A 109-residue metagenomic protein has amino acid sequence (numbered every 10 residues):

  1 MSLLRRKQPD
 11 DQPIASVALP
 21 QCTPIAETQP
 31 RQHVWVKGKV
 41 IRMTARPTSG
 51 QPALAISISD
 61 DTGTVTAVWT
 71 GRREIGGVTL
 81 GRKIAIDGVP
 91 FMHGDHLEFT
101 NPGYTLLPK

Functional and structural regions predicted by a protein language model:
M1-K37, I41-S49, M92, L97-K109: OB/S1-fold single-stranded nucleic-acid-binding modules and their adjacent gly/ser/pro-rich low-complexity linkers
Q29, R72-D87: Short nucleic-acid-contacting surface segments enriched for D/E, G, S/T with interspersed K/R
V34-V36, L54, I84: Hydrophobic core residues within well-ordered beta-strands of beta-rich domains
K37-I41, S57-S59, D87-V89: Residue-level recognition of well-ordered beta-strand positions that form the cores of beta-sheet-rich folds across
M43, P47-A67: OB-fold (S1/OB) nucleic-acid-binding surfaces
G63-V65, R72-E74, F91: A short acidic, glycine/proline-enriched capping/turn motif at secondary-structure boundaries, especially helix N-cap
V68-W69, N101: Residue-level recognition of conserved beta-strand positions in structured domain cores
